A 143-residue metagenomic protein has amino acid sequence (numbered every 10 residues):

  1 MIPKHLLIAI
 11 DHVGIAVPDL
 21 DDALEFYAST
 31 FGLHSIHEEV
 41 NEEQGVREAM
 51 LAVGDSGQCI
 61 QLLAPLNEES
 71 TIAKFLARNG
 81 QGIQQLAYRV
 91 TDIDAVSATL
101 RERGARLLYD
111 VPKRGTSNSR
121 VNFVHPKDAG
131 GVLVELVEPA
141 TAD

Functional and structural regions predicted by a protein language model:
M1-L24, Q81-V90, A140-D143: N-terminal beta-strand motif that seeds the catalytic metal site of vicinal oxygen chelate
I2-H5, A9-D11, L33-E39, E43-G45 (+2 more regions): A cross-kingdom feature marking solvent-exposed beta-strand/loop segments within repeated, beta-rich binding/scaffold
I2-L6, A49-A52, I60, Y88 (+1 more regions): Vicinal oxygen chelate
I10, G14-V17, Y27, L51 (+5 more regions): Short, structured motif recognition centered on aromatic/hydrophobic residues
D19-H34, L100-R103: Amphipathic alpha-helical segments
L24, E39, D94-S97: Generic structural signal for individual residues within well-ordered alpha-helical segments across diverse proteins
N41-G57: C-terminal "cap" of GNAT-fold acetyltransferases
S56-Q58, E68-E69, I93: Short, charged/polar surface micro-motifs in flexible loops or helix N-caps
